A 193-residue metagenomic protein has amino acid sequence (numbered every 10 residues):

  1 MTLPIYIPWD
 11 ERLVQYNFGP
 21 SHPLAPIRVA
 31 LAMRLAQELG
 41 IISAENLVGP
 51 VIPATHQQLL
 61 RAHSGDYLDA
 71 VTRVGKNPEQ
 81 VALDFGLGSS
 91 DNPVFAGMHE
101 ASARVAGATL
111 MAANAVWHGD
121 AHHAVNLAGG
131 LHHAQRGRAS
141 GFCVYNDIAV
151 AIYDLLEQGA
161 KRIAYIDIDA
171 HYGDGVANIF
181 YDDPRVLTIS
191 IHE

Functional and structural regions predicted by a protein language model:
M1-E193: HDAC/HDAC-like amidohydrolase catalytic core signature
